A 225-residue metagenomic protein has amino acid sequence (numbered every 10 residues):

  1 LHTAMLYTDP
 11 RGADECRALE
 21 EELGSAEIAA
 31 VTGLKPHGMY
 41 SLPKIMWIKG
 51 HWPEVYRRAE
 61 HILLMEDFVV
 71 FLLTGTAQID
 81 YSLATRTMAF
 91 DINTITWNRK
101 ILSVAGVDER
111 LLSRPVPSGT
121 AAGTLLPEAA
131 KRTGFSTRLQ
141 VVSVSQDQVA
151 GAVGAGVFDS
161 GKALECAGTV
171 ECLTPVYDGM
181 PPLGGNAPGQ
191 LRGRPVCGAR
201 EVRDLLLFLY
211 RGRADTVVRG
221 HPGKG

Functional and structural regions predicted by a protein language model:
A4: Metal/cofactor- and membrane transport-associated sequence elements
D9: Carbohydrate-associated surface elements
A13, E20-K35, Y40-Q78, L83 (+3 more regions): Active-site core segments that coordinate phosphate-bearing ligands/cofactors across diverse enzyme families
N93, S118-A122: Short beta-strand to alpha-helix junction loop
G106-P117: A conserved helix-loop-beta module that forms one wall/lid of the active-site cleft in ATP-utilizing catalytic domains
